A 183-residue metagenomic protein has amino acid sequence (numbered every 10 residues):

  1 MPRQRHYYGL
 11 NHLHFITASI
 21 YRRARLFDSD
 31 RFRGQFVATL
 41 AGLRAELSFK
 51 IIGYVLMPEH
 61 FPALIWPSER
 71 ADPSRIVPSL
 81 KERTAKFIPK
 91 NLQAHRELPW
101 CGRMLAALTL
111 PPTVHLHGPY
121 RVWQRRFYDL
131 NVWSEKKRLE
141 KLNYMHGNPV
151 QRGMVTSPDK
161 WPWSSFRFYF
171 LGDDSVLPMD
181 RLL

Functional and structural regions predicted by a protein language model:
M1-L183: Short catalytic/metal-binding and nucleic-acid-binding patches
